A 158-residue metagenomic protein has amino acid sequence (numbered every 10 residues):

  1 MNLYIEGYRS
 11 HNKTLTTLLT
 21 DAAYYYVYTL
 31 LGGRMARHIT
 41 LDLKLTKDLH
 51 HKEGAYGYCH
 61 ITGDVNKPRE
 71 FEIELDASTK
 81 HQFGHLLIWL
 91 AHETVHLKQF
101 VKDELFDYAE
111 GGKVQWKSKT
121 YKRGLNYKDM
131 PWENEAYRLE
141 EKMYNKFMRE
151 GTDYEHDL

Functional and structural regions predicted by a protein language model:
M1-R9: Acidic/histidine-rich, surface-exposed loop or edge segments in extracytoplasmic proteins
N2, H38-L49: Propeptide-to-catalytic entry region of secreted or membrane-anchored zinc metalloproteases
T14-R37: Zn2+-dependent metallopeptidase catalytic core
T17, D21, G84-I88, H92 (+2 more regions): A structural signal for well-ordered alpha-helical segments within the folded catalytic domains of diverse enzymes
H50-G84, V101: Active-site scaffold of zinc-dependent metalloenzymes
G84, I88, F100-N134: Post-HEXXH active-site segment of zinc metalloproteases
A91-Q99: Short active-site segment of divalent metal-dependent hydrolases/proteases that encodes the spacing between
K122, N126-N134, R138-L158: Long, well-structured alpha-helical subdomains associated with metal-dependent extracellular/ecto-lumenal hydrolases
